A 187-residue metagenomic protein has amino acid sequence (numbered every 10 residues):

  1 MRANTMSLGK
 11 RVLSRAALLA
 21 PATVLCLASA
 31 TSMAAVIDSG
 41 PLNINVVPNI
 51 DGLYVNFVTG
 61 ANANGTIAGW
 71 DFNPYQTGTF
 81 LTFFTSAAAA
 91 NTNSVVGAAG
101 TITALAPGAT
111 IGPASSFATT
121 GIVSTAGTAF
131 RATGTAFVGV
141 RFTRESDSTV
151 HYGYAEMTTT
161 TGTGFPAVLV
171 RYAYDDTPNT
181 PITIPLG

Functional and structural regions predicted by a protein language model:
R2-M6, A35-D38: Short, intrinsically disordered N-terminal pre-domain segments
A3-A20: Bacterial N-terminal signal peptides that target proteins for export
M6-S7, P21, G78, A89: Low-complexity, intrinsically disordered regions enriched in charged/polar residues
A20-V24, A34: Intrinsic-disorder/low-complexity recognition with aromatic hotspots
S29-T31: N-terminal signal peptide c-region/cleavage motif recognized by signal peptidases
A35-A155, T159-G187: A domain-level signal for the mature, folded cores of soluble proteins
